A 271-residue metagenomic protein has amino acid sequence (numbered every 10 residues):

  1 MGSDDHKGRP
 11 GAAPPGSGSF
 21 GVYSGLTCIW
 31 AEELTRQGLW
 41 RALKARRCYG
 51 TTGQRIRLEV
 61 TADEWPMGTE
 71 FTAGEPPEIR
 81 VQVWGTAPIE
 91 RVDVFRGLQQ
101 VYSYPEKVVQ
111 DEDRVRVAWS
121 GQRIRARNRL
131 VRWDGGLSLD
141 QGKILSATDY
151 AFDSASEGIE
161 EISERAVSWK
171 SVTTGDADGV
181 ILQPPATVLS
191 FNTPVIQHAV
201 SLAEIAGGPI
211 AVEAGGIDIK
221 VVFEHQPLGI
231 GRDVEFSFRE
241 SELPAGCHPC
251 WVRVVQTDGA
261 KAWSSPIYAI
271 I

Functional and structural regions predicted by a protein language model:
G2-I271: C-terminal functional module detector
